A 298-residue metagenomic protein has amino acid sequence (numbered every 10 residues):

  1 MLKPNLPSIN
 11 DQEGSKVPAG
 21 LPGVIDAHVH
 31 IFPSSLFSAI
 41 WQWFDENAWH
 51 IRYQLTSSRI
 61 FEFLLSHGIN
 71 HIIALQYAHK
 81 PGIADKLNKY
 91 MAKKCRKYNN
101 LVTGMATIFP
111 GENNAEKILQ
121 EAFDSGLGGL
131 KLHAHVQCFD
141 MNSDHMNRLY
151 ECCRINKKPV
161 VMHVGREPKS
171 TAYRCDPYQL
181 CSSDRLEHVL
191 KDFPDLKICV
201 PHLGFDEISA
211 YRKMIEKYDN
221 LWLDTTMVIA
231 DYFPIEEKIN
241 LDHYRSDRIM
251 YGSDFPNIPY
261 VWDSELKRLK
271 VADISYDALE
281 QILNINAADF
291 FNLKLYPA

Functional and structural regions predicted by a protein language model:
M1-A27, L36-S38, Q42-S66, N70-H71 (+2 more regions): Mid-to-C-terminal alpha-helical segments outside catalytic/metal-binding sites
L2-L6, G128-G129, N142-M250: Catalytic pocket-lining loop regions of alpha/beta-barrel enzymes, especially the amidohydrolase/enolase/GH5 lineages
P4-L6, N70-H71, H79-K169, L221 (+1 more regions): Active-site gating/metal-coordination segments in enzymes
N10-P22, F61-E62, L119-Q120, H145-N156 (+2 more regions): Short amphipathic alpha-helices and their capping/turn segments at secondary-structure boundaries
V24-A27, I73-L75, M105-A106, K131 (+3 more regions): Active-site neighborhood of phospho(di)ester-bond hydrolases with catalytic His/Asp-centered motifs
V24-S34, V161-G165, V200: Histidine-centered catalytic micro-motifs
H28, M91, A122, L130 (+6 more regions): Conserved, mostly hydrophobic/aromatic
F32-S35, H79-G82, P110-N114, Q137 (+4 more regions): Active-site environment of divalent metal-dependent phosphoester hydrolases
